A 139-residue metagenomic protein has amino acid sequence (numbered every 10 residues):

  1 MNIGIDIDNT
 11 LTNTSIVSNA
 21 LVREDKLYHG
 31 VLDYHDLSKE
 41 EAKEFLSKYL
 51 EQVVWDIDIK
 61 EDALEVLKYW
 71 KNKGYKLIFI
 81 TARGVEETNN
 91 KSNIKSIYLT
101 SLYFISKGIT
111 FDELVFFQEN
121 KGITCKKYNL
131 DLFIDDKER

Functional and structural regions predicted by a protein language model:
M1, D112, D131: Conserved acidic residues
M1-E51: Active-site neighborhood of HAD-like aspartate-dependent phosphohydrolases
D6, I80-A82, I134: Short hydrophobic segments within beta-strands
T10-T12, V17-S18, R83-E87, K121-G122 (+1 more regions): Short, solvent-exposed loop/turn segments at secondary-structure junctions
V54, A63-I97, V115: Substrate-recognition element of Asp-dependent hydrolases with the DxDx(T/V) motif
A63-K68, S101-F104, G122-C125: Short amphipathic alpha-helical segments and helix-helix/interface helices
L99-V115: Structural recognition of alpha->loop->beta junctions
F117-R139: Conserved Lys-Pro-Asp/Glu-containing loop-to-beta segment of HAD-superfamily phosphomonoesterases, centered on
